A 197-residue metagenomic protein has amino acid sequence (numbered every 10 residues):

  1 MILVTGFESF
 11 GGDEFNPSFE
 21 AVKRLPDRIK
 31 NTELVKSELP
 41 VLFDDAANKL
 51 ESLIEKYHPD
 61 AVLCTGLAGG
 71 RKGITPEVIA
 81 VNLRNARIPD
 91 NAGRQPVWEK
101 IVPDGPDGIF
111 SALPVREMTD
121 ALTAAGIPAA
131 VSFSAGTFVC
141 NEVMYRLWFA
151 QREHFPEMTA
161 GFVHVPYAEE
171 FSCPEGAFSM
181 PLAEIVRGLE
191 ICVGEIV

Functional and structural regions predicted by a protein language model:
M1-A135, W148-E157, A177-V197: N-terminal catalytic or cofactor-binding beta/alpha core of small enzyme domains
N141-W148: Hydrophobic, aromatic-enriched interface-forming segments
A160: Glycine-rich phosphate/pyrophosphate-binding loops and their adjacent beta-strand/loop elements at enzyme active sites
H164-E170: An accessory alpha-helical subdomain
C173-E175: Short conserved micro-motifs at the rims of enzyme active sites and ligand-binding pockets
